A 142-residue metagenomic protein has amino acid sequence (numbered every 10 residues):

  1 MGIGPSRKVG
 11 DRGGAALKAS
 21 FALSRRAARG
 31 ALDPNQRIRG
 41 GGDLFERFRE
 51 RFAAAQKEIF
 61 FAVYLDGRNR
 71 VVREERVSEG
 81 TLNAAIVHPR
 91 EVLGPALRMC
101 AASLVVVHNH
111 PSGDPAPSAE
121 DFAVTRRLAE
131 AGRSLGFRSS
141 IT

Functional and structural regions predicted by a protein language model:
M1-I3: Long, highly charged, low-complexity intrinsically disordered interaction regions that mediate electrostatic DNA/RNA
S24, A28-F48: Long, charged amphipathic helices and adjacent flexible linkers at domain junctions
F60-Y64, I141-T142: Short beta-strand scaffold segments in enzyme catalytic cores
E79-E120: Short HxH-centered metal-ligating active-site micro-motif
R126-T142: Divalent-metal-activated hydrolytic enzyme cores
